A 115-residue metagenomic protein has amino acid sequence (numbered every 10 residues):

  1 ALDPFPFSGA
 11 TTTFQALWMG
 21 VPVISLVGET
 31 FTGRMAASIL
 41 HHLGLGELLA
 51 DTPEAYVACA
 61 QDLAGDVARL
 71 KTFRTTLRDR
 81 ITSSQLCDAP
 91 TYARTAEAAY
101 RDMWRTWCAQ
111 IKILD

Functional and structural regions predicted by a protein language model:
A1-M35: A donor-sugar binding/catalytic signature common to diverse glycosyltransferases and related nucleotide-sugar
F5, L45-G46, I81, Q85: Generic anion/oxyanion-binding catalytic loop in active/binding sites
P6-S8, H41, A50-D51, C87-D88: Generic, ordered loop/turn and secondary-structure boundary motif
L17-G20, S38-L40, P53-V57, T72-R80: Short acidic (Asp/Glu) and glycine-rich catalytic loops that position anionic groups and cofactors
T30-G65, R69: Change "using UDP/GDP/dTDP sugars" to "using nucleotide sugars
V57-D115: C-terminal amphipathic helix plus adjacent low-complexity, charged tail appended to glycosyltransferase catalytic
